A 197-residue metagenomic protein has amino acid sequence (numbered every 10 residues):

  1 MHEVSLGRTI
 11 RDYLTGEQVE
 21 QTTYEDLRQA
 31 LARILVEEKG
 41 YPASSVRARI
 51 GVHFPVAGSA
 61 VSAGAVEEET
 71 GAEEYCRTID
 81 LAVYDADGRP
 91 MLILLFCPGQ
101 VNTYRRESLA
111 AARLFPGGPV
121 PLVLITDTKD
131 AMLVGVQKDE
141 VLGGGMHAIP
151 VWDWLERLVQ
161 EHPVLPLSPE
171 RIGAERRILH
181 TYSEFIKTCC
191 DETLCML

Functional and structural regions predicted by a protein language model:
M1-L122, D130-L197: A short, conserved, highly charged catalytic patch centered on acidic carboxylates
